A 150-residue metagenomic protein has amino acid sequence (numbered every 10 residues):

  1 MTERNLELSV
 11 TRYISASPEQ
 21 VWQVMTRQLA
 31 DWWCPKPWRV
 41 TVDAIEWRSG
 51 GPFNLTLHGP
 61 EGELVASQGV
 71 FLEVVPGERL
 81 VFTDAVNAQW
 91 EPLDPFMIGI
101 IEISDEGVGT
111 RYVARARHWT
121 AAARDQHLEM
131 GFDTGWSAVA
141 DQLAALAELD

Functional and structural regions predicted by a protein language model:
M1-V40: Hydrophobic ligand-binding cavity/cleft-lining segments
E3, W119-D150: A conserved amphipathic terminal alpha-helix motif
Y13-S17, H58, V74, S104-E106 (+1 more regions): Solvent-exposed residues in well-ordered beta-strands and their adjoining turns, especially edge/terminal strands
V21, L29, F53, F71 (+5 more regions): Hydrophobic pocket/interface hotspot
T26-R27, P76, D141, E148: Residues at helix-coil transition
W33-C34, T41-S49, N54, P60-G107: Hydrophobic-ligand binding "helix-grip"
G59, L93, R124-L128: Short, solvent-exposed loop/turn segments at secondary-structure boundaries
A85-Q89, R115-A122: Short, solvent-exposed aromatic-acidic interface loops
